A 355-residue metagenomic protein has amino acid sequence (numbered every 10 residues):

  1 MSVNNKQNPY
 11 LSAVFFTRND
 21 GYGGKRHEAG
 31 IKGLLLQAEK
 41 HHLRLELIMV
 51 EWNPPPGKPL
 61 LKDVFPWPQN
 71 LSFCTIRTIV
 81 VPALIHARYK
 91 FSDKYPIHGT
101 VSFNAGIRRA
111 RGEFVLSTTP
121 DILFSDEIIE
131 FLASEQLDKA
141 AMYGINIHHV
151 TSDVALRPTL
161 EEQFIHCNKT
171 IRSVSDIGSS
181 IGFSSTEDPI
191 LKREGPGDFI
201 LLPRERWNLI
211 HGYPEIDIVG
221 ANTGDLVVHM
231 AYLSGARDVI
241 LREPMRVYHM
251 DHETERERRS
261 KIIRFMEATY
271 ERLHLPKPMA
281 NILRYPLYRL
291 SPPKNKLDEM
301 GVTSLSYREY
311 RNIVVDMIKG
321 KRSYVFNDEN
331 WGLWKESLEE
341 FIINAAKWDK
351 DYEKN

Functional and structural regions predicted by a protein language model:
M1-E39: N-proximal low-complexity "stem/linker" segments adjacent to membrane-targeting elements
G23-G24, P55-K62, S152-D153: Short, charged/polar "capping" segments at the starts of alpha-helices and the immediately preceding loops
H27, P189, E194-G195, I216-N355: C-terminal catalytic/acceptor-binding lobe
L43-P56, R77-A83: Short beta-strand/loop segment that forms part of the nucleotide-sugar
K58-R109: Active-site-proximal specificity loops/subdomain of glycosyltransferases
D93-K94, I107-R108, S125-I216: Conserved catalytic core of nucleotide-sugar-dependent glycosyltransferases
V115: Short aromatic/hydrophobic "clamp" motif used to bind/position activated sugar donors
T119-L123: The conserved acidic donor/metal-binding loop of glycosyltransferases
